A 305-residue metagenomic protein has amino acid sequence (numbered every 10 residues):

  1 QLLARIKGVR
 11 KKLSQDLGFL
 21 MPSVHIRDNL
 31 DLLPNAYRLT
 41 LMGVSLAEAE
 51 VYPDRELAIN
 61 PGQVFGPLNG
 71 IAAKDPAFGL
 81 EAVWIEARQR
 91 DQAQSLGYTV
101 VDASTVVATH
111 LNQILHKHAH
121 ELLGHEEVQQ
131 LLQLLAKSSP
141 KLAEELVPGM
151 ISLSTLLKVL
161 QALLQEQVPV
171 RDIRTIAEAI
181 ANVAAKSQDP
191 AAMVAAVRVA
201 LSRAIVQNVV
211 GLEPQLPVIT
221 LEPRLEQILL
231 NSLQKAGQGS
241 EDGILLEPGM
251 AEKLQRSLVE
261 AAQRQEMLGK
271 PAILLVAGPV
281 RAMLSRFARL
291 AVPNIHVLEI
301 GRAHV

Functional and structural regions predicted by a protein language model:
Q1-H304: Membrane-embedded alpha-helical signal segments
